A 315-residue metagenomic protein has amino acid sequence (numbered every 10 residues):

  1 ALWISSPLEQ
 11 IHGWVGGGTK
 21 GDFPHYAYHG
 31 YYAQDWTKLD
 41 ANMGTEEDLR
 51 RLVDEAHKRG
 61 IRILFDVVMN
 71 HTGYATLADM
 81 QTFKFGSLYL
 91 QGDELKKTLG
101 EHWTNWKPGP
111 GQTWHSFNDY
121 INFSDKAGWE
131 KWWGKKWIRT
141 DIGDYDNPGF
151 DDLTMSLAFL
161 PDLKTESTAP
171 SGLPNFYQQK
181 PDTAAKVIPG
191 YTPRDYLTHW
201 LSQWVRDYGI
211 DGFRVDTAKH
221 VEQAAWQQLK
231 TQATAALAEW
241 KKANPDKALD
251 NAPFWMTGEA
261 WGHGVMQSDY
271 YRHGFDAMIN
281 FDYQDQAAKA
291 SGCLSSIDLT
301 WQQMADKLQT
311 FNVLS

Functional and structural regions predicted by a protein language model:
A1-H12, D207-I210: Catalytic domains of carbohydrate-active enzymes, especially glycoside hydrolases
L2-W3, K38-A75: Substrate-binding cleft of carbohydrate-active enzyme catalytic domains
I4, W36, A56, D66 (+3 more regions): Conserved, mostly hydrophobic/aromatic
Q10-D54, F83-V187: Aromatic- and acidic-residue-enriched carbohydrate-binding clefts of CAZyme catalytic domains
H12-A27, V67-V68, Y74-K84, A225-Q227 (+1 more regions): Short, solvent-exposed loop/turn and secondary-structure capping segments
R50-R62, K164, K230-N244: Surface-exposed amphipathic alpha-helices with a cationic face
H71, G86-S87, G92-K97, H102-Q112 (+2 more regions): Active-site-proximal helices and loops of the catalytic beta/alpha 8
I188-D195: Alpha-helical scaffold elements lining the catalytic groove of polysaccharide deacetylases
